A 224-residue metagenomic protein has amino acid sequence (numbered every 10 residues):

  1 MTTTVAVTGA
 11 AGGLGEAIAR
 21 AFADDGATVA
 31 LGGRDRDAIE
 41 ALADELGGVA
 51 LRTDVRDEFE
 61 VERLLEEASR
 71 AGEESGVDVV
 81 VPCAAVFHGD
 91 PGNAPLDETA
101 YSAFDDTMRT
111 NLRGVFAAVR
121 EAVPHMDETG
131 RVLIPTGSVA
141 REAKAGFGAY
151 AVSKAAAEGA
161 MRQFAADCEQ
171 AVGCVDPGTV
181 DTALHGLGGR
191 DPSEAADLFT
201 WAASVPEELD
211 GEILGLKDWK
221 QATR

Functional and structural regions predicted by a protein language model:
A11-G12: Conserved glycine-rich cofactor-binding loop
D25-A41: Conserved glycine-rich Rossmann-like NAD(P)H-binding loop of the short-chain dehydrogenase/reductase
D37, L51-E66: The beta1-alpha1 cofactor-binding region of Rossmann-like NAD(H)/NADP(H)-dependent oxidoreductases
E66-E73, R109-G130: Amphipathic alpha-helical dimer-interface segment in Rossmann-like NAD(P)H-dependent oxidoreductases
V86-S102, G146: Conserved mid-core segment of classical short-chain dehydrogenase/reductases
D97-F116, A157: Catalytic Tyr-X3-Lys loop
E128-A156, M161-A166: Catalytic loop of short-chain dehydrogenase/reductase
Q170, C174-V175, G186-R224: C-terminal helical subdomain
